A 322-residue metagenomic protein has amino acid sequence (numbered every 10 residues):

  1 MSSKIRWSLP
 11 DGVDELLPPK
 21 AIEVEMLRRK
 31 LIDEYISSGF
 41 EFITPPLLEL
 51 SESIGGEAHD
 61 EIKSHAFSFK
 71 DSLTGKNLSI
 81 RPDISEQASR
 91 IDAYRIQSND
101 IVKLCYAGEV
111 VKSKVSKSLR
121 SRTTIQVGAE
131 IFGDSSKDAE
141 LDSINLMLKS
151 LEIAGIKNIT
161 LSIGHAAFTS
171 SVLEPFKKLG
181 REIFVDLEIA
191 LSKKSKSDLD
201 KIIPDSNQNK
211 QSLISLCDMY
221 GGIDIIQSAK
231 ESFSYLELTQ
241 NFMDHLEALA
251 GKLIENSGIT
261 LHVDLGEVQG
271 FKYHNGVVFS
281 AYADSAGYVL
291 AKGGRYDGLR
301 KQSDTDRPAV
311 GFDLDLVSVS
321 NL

Functional and structural regions predicted by a protein language model:
S2, L47-L78: Polyanion/phosphate-binding surface patch
S2, V13, K20-S38, E49-E52 (+3 more regions): Positively charged, Gly/Ser-enriched RNA/tRNA-binding surfaces
I5-R6: Expand to "…catalyze enediolate/carbanion chemistry for C-C bond making/breaking, isomerization, decarboxylation
E41-L47: A short beta-strand-loop structural module common to alpha/beta enzyme folds
H65-L73, K178-K201: Acidic, His- and aromatic-enriched active-site or binding-groove loops in soluble protein domains that engage sugars
T123-V127, I163-S171: Short, conserved phosphate-binding/catalytic loop or strand-edge motifs used in phosphoryl-/nucleotidyl-transfer
S170-G180, K272-F279: Short glycine/threonine-rich loop-to-helix capping motif typified by GTGT followed within a few residues by an Asp-Pro
